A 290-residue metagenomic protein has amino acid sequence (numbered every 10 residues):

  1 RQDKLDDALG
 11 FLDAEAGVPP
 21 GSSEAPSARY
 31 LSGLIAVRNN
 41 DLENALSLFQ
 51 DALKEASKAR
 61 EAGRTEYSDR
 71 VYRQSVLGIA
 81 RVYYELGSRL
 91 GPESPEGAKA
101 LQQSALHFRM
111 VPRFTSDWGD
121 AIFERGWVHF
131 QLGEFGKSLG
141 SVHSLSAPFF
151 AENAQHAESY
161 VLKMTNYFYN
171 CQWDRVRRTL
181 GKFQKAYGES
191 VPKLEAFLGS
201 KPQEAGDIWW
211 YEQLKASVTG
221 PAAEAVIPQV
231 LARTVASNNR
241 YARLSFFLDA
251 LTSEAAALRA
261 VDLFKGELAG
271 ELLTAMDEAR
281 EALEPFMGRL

Functional and structural regions predicted by a protein language model:
R1, Y30-L31, R38, V71 (+7 more regions): "A position-specific structural signal for the A-helix of alpha-solenoid helical repeats
Q2, L12-P26, K54-V71, M110-G119 (+3 more regions): Short solvent-exposed coil/turn linkers within tandem alpha-helical repeat scaffolds
K4-D7, F11, G21, S141 (+3 more regions): Extracytoplasmic/secretory-pathway proteins
L12, F49, A56, Y84 (+4 more regions): Hydrophobic/aromatic packing residues within the alpha-helices of TPR/SEL1-like helical repeat arrays
Y30, I35, L46, E66-L86 (+3 more regions): Beta-propeller domains
